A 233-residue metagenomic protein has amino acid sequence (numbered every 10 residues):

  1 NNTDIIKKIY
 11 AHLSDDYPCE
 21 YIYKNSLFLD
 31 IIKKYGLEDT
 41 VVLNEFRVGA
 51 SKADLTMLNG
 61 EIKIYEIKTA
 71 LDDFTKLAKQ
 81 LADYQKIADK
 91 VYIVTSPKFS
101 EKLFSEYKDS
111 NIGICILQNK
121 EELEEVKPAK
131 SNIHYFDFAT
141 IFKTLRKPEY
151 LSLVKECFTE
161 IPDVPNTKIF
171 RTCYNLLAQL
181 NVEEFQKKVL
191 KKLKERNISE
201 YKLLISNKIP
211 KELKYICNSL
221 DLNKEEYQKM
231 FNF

Functional and structural regions predicted by a protein language model:
N1-I5, K143, L151-S152, Y227-F233: Sequence termini and other peripheral, non-core segments
N1-P18: Interdomain/boundary linker segments immediately adjacent to catalytic/signaling cores
I22-G60, Y107: Active-site metal-binding core of divalent-cation-utilizing nuclease and nuclease-like domains
L55-M57, E61-L71: Conserved catalytic cores of phosphodiester-cleaving nucleases, focusing on short active-site segments
N59-E61, L117-E121: Short acidic-glycine loop/turn motifs at beta-strand connectors
L71-Q118: Catalytic cores of nucleic-acid endonucleases
E122-R196: A conserved mid-domain beta-alpha-beta active-site/ligand-binding segment of alpha/beta enzyme cores
L176-F233: C-terminal, charge/polar-rich interaction regions
